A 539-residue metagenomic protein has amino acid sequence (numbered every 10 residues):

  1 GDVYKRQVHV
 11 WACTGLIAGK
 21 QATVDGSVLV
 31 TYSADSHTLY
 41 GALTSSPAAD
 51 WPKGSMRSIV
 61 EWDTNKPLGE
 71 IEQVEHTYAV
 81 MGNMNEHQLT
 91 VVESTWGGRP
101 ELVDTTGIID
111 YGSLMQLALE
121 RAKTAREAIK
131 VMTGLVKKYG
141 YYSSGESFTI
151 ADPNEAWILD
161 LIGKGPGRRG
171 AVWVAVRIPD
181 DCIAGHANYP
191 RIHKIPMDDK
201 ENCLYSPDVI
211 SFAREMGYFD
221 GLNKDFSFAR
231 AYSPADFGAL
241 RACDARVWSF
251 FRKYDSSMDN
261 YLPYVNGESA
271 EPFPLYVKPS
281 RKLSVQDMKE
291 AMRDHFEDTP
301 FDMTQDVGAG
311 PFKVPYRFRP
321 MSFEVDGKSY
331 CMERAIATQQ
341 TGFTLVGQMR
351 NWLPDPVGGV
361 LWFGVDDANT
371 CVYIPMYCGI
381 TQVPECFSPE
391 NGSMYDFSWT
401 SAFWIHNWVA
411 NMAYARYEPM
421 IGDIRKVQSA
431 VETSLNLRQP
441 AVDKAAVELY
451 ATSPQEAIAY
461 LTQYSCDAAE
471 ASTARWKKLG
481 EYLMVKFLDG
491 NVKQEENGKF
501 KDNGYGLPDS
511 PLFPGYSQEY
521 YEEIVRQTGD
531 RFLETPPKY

Functional and structural regions predicted by a protein language model:
G1-Y4: Short, small-residue-biased leader/transition segments that mark boundaries at the very start of proteins
V8-Y111, V131-L283: A contiguous strand-loop segment
T31-G41, L159-L161, D294-D298, D302 (+4 more regions): Soluble extracytoplasmic regions of secretory-pathway and membrane proteins
M115-A122: Short, well-ordered beta-strand elements within core beta-sheets of diverse protein domains
A128: Aromatic- and Gly/Pro-rich donor/ligand-binding loops that form nucleotide- or phosphate-bearing donor binding pockets
R214-G364: Glycine-rich, aromatic-lined ligand/substrate-binding cores of catalytic and carbohydrate-binding domains
F312-V447: Substrate-recognition/cap regions that form aromatic- and gly/pro-loop-enriched pockets for small-molecule ligands
A430-Y539: Histidine-centered catalytic/metal-binding microenvironments
